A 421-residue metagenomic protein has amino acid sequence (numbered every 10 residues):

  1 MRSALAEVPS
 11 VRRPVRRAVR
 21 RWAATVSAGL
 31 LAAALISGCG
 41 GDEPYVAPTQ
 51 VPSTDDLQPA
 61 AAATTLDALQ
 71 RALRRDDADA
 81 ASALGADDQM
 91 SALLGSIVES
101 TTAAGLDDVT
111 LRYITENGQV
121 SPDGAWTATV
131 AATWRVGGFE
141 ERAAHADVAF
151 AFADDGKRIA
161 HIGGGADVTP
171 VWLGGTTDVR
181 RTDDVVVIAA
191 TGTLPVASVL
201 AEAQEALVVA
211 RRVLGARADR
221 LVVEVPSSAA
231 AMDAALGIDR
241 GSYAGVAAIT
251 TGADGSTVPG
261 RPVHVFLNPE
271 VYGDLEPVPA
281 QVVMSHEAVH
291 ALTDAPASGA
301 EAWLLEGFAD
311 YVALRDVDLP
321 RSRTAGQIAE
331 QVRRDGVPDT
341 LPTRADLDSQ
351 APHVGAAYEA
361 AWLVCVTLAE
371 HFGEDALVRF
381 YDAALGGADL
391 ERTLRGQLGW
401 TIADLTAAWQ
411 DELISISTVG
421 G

Functional and structural regions predicted by a protein language model:
R2-L30, A203, P277-A280: N-terminal export and membrane-targeting signals
L35-G38: C-terminal motif of bacterial Sec signal peptides marking the signal peptidase cleavage site
G40-R71, R75: Short, low-complexity N-terminal intrinsically disordered segments enriched in polar/charged residues
D42-E43, W134-T177: Short beta-strand edge/turn micro-motifs at domain boundaries
D77-S121: Short solvent-exposed beta->alpha transition segments
P122-W134: A short hydrophobic beta-strand element
R181-E301, Q331, L390: Juxtacatalytic substrate-recognition/specificity segment
G252-T257, V278-P279, A295-G421: Acidic/His/Gly-enriched intrinsically disordered linker/tail segments that often contain short helix/coil "MoRF-like"
